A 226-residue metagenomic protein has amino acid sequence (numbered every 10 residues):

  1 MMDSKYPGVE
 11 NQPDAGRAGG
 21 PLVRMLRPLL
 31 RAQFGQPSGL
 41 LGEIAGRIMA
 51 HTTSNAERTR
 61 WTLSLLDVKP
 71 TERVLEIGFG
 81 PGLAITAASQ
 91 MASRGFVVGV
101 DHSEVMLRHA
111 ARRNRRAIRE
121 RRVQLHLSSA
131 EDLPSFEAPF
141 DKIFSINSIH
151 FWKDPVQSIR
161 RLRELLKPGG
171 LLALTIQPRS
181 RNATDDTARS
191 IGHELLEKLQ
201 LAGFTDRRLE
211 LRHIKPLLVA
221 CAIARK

Functional and structural regions predicted by a protein language model:
E43-L63, A188: Conserved SAM-binding loop and adjacent beta-strand
L75-D132: Class I SAM-dependent methyltransferase SAM/SAH-binding core
A92, W152-K153, L166-K167: Helix-to-beta-strand junctions that scaffold the AdoMet/dcAdoMet cofactor pocket in Class I SAM-dependent enzymes
E131-I143: A short acidic, Gly/Pro-enriched loop at the edge of an enzyme's catalytic core that lines a small-molecule cofactor
K142-D154: A short SAM/SAH-binding and catalytic strip from SAM-dependent methyltransferases
V156-P168: A short glycine-rich, Lys/Arg-flanked "PGG" loop and its adjoining helix->strand segment in the class I
G169-Q177: Conserved beta-strand signature within the Rossmann-like core of class I S-adenosyl-L-methionine
H213-K226: Core SAM-dependent methyltransferase catalytic element
